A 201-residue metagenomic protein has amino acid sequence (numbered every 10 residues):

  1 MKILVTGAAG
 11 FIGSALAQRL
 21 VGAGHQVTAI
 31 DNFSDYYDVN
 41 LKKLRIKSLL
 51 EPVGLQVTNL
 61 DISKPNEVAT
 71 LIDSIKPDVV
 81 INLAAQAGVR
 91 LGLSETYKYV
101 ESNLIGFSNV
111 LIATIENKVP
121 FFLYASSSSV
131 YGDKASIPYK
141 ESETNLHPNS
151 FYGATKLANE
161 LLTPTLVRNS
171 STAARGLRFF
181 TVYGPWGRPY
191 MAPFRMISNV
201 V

Functional and structural regions predicted by a protein language model:
M1-V182: N-terminal Rossmann-like NAD(P)+-binding domain of SDR-like oxidoreductases, especially those catalyzing
L93, V200-V201: Hydrophobic residues in alpha-helical segments
L157, V182-R195: Glycine/proline-rich active-site loop of Rossmann-fold NAD(P)-dependent oxidoreductases
L166, R195-V200: A short, amphipathic alpha-helix embedded in the catalytic core of nucleotide-handling enzymes
